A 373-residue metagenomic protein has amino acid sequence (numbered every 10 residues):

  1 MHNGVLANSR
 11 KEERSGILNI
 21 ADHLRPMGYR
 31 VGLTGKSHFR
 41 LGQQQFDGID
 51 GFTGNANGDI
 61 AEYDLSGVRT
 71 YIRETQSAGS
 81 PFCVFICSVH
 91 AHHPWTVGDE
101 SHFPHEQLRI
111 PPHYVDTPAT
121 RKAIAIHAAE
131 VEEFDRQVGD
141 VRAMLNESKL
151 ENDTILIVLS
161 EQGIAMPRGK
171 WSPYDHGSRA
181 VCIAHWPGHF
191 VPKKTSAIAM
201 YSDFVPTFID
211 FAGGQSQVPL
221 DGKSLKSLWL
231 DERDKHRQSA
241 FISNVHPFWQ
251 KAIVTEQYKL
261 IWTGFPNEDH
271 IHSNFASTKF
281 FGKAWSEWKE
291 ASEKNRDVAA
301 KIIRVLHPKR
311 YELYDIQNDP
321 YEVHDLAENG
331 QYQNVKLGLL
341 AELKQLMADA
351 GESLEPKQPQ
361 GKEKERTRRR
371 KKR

Functional and structural regions predicted by a protein language model:
M1-E312, P320-A348, E352-Q358, E363-R373: Formylglycine-dependent sulfatase
